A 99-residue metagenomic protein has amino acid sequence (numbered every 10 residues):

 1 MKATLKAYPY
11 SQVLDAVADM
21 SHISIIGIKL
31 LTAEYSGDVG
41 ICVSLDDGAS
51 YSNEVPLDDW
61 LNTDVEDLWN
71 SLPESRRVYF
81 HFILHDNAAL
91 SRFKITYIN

Functional and structural regions predicted by a protein language model:
M1-N99: Beta-strand-rich ligand- or partner-binding modules with a strong bias toward extracellular/periplasmic carbohydrate
